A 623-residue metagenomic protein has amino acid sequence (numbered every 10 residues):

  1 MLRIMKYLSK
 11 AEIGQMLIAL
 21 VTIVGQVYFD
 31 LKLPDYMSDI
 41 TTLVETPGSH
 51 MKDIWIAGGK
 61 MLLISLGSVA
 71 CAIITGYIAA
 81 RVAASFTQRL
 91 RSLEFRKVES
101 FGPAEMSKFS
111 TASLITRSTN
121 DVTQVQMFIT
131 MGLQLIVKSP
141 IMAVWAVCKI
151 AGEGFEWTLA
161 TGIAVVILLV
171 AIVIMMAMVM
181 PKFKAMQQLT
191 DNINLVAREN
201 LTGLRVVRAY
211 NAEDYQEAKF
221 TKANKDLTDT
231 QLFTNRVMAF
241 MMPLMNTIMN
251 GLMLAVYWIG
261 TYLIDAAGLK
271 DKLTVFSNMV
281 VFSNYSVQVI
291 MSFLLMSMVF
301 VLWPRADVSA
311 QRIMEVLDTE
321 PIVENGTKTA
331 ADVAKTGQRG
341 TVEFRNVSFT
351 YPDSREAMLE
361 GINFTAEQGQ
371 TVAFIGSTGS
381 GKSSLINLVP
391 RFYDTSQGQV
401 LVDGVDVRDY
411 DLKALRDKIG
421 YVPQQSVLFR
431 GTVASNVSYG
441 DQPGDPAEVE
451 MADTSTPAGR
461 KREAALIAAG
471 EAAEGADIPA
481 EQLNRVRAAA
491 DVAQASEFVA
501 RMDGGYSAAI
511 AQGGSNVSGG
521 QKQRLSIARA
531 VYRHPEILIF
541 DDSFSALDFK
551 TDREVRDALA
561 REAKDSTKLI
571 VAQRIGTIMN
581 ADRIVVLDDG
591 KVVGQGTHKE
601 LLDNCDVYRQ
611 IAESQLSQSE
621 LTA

Functional and structural regions predicted by a protein language model:
M1-A11, L114: A short amphipathic helical element positioned immediately N-terminal to and/or at the very start of a transmembrane
K10-I13, S100-A104, N120-I129, L133 (+8 more regions): An intracellular "coupling" helix at the cytosolic face of ABC transporter transmembrane type-1 domains
K10-I74, I78, A151-E156, D265-F276: Transmembrane helix-loop-helix hairpins at lipid-water interfaces of multipass membrane proteins, especially the type-1
V21-T22, F29-T42, W55, I64-T111 (+10 more regions): Juxtamembrane helix-loop junctions of ABC transporter transmembrane domains
H50, W145, K149-V166, M176 (+2 more regions): Helix-loop-helix
P321-G337: Pre-NBD coupling/linker segments of ABC/ABC-like ATPases
A334-A623: ABC-type nucleotide-binding domain
